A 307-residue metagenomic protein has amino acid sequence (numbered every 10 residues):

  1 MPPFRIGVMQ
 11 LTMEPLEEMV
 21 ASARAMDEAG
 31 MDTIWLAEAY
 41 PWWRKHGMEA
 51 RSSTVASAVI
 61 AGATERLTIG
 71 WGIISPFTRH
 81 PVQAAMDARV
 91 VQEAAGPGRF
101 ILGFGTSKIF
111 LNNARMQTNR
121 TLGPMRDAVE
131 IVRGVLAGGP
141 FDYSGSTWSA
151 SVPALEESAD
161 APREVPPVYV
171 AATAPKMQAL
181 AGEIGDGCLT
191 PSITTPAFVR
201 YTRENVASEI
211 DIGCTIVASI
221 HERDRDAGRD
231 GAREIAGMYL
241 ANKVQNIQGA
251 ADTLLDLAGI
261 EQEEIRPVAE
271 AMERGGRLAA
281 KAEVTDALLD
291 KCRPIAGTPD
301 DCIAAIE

Functional and structural regions predicted by a protein language model:
M1-W71, P166: N-terminal beta1-alpha1-beta2 module of alpha/beta enzyme domains
P2, Q83-I210, P267-A271: Internal, glycine-rich beta/alpha segment that forms the wall or movable "lid" of small-molecule/cofactor binding
F4-E17, G72-V82, P162-T173, A218-H221 (+1 more regions): Active-site mouth loops of central-metabolism enzymes
I6-Q10, I34-L36, T68-G72, F100-F104 (+3 more regions): Hydrophobic faces of well-ordered beta-strands that scaffold small-molecule active sites in alpha/beta enzyme cores
E14-M26, A172-L180, T298-I306: Short, acidic/polar
L16-M19, S53, S57, A84 (+3 more regions): Aromatic/hydrophobic pocket-lining residues that form the small-molecule binding cavity in soluble enzyme cores
G30, I60, V91, V132 (+3 more regions): Conserved, mostly hydrophobic/aromatic
N119-A159, S208-I306: An alpha-helical appendage that flanks or caps ligand/catalytic pockets
